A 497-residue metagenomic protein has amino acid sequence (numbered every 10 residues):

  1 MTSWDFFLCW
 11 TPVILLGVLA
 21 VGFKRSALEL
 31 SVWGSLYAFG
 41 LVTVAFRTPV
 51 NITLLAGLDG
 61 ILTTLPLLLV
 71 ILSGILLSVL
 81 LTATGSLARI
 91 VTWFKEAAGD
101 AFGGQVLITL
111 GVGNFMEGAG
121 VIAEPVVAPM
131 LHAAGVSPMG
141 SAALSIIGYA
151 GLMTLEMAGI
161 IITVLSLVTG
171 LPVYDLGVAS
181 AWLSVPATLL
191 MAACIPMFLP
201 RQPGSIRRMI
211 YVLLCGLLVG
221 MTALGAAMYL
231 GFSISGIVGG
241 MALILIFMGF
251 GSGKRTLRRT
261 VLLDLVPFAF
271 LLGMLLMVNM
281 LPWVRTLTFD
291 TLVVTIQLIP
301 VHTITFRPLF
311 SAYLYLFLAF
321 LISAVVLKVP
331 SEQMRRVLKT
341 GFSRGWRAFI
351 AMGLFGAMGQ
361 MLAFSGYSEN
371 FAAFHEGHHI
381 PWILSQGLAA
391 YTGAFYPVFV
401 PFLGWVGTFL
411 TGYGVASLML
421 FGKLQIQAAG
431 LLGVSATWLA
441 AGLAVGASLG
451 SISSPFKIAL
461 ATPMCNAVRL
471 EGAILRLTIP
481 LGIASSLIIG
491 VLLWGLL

Functional and structural regions predicted by a protein language model:
M1-F6, K24-L30, L54-L65, Y174-W182 (+5 more regions): Interfacial loop-to-helix junctions that mark the boundaries of transmembrane helices in multi-pass membrane
M1-T11, P66, G120-I122, Y174-L189 (+3 more regions): Structural signature of hydrophobic alpha-helical transmembrane segments
T2-C9, A45, P186-I304, L321 (+1 more regions): Long, contiguous bundles of hydrophobic transmembrane helices that form the permeation core of multi-pass
L8-V18, R25-R47, L68-L76, V212 (+5 more regions): Hydrophobic mid-bilayer segments of alpha-helices in multi-pass membrane transport proteins, especially secondary
I52-S137, V329-A428: Membrane-embedded alpha-helical segments and adjacent helix-loop junctions characteristic of multi-pass solute
E96, D100-M191, F198-R207, F395 (+1 more regions): Hydrophobic transmembrane alpha-helices that form the pore/transport pathway of multi-pass ion and small-solute
V178-M209, L338-H378, I383-L384, L388-L497: C-terminal transmembrane helix pair
G239, I244, K254-L403: Transmembrane helical segments that form the transport core of multi-pass membrane transport proteins
